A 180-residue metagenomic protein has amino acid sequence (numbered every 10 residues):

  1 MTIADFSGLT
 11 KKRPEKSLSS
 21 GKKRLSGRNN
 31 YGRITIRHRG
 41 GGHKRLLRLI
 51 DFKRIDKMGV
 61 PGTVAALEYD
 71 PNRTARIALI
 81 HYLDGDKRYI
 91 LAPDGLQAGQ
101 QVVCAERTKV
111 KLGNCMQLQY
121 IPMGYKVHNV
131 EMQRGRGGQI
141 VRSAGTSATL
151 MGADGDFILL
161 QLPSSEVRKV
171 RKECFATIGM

Functional and structural regions predicted by a protein language model:
M1-R73, D94-M180: Basic, glycine/proline-rich low-complexity segments that contact nucleic acids
N72, I80-Y82: Structural recognition of beta-strand segments within beta-rich domains
Y82-L83, V130: Hydrophobic/aromatic-rich, well-ordered segments within soluble, folded domains that form packed cores
G85-Q97: Beta-strand/loop nucleic-acid-binding surfaces
